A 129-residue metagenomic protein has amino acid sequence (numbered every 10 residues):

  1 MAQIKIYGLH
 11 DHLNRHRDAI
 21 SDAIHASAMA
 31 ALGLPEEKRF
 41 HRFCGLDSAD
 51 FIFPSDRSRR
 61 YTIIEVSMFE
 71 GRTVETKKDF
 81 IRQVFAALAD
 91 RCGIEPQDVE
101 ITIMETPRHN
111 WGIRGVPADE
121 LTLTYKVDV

Functional and structural regions predicted by a protein language model:
M1-V129: Interaction-mediating elements
